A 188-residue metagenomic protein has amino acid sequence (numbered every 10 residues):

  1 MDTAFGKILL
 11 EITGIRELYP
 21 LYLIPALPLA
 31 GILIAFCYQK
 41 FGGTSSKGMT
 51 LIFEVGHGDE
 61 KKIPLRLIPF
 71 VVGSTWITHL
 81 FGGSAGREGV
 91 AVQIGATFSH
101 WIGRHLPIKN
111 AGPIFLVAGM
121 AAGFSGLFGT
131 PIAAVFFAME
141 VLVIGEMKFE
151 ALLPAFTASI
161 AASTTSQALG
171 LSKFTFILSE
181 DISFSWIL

Functional and structural regions predicted by a protein language model:
M1-L188: Alpha-helical transmembrane segments and immediately membrane-proximal extracytoplasmic
